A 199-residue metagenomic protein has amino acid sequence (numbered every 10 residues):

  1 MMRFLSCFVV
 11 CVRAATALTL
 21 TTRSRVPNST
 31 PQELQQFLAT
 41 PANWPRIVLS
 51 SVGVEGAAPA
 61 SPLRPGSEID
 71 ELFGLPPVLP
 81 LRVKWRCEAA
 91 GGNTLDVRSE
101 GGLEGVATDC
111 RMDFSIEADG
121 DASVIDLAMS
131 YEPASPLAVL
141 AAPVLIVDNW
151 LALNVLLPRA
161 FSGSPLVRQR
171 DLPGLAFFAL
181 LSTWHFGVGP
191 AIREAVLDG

Functional and structural regions predicted by a protein language model:
M1-T19: N-terminal chloroplast transit peptides
L18-P65, F178-V188, V196-D198: Hydrophobic ligand-binding cavity/cleft-lining segments
T19-T21, L79-W85, V106-D113, V124: Short, surface-exposed coil-to-beta transition loops
R23-P27, L72, S115: Generic structural detector for well-ordered beta-strands
N28-Q32, A60-P62, E88-T94, S115-D126: A short, structured loop/turn motif at beta-sheet edges
A42-R46, E55-A107, Y131: Glycine-rich portal/gate segments that line the openings of hydrophobic small-molecule binding cavities
R98-N154: Beta-strand/loop substructures that line and gate deep hydrophobic ligand-binding cavities in soluble
V155-D198: Short, highly charged C-terminal tails/helix-capping segments
